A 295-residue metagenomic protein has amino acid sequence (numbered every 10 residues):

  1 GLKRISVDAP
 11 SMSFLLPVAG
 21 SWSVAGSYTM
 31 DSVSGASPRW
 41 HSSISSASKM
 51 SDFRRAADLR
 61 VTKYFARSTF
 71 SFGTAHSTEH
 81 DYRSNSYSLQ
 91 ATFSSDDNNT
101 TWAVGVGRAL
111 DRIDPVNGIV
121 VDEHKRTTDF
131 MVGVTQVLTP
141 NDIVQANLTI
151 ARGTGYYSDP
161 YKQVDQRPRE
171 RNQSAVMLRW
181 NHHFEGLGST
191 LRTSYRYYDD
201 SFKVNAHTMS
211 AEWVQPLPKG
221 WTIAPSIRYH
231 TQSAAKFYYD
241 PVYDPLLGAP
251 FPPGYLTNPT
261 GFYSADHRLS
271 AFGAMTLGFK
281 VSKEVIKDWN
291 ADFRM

Functional and structural regions predicted by a protein language model:
G1-L16, W22: Short glycine/proline- and aromatic-enriched beta-strand/turn motifs that initiate or cap beta-hairpins
L2, S37-S42, Y82-Q90, G105 (+4 more regions): Outer-membrane beta-barrel translocator domains and adjoining extracellular loop/strand segments of Gram-negative
S6-P10, S51-A57, R83-Y87, H124-F130 (+3 more regions): Residues that define the transmembrane beta-barrel architecture of outer-membrane proteins
M12-L16, L59-K63, L89-F93, V132-Q136 (+4 more regions): Residues on the lipid-exposed face of transmembrane beta-strands in outer-membrane beta-barrel proteins
S21-V24, R67-F72, D97-W102, N141-A146 (+3 more regions): Repeated loop/turn-to-beta-strand initiation elements of outer-membrane beta-barrel proteins
M30-S34, F65-R67, H76-H80, F93-S95 (+7 more regions): Transmembrane beta-strands of outer-membrane beta-barrel pores
S42-A47, G73-S77, S88-Q90, D114-V121 (+5 more regions): Extracellular loop and loop/strand-boundary signature of outer-membrane beta-barrel proteins
S43-S46, T149-N181, Y197-H207, G220-M295: Outer membrane beta-barrel transmembrane domains
